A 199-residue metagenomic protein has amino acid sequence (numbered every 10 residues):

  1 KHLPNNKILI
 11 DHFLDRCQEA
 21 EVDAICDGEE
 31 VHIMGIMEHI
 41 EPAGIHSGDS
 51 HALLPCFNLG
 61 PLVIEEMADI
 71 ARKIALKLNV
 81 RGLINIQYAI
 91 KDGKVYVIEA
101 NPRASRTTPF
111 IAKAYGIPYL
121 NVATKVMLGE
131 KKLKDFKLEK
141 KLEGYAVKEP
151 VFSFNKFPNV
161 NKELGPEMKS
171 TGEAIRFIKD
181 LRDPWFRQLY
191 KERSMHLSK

Functional and structural regions predicted by a protein language model:
K1-K199: ATP-dependent carboxylate activation and anion-phosphoryl transfer catalytic cores that bind Mg-ATP to form
